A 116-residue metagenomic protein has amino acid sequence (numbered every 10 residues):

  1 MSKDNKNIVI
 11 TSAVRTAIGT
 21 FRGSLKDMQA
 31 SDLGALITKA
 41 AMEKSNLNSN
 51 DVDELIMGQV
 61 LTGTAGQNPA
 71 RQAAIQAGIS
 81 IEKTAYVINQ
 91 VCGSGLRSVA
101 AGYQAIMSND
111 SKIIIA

Functional and structural regions predicted by a protein language model:
M1-K83: Conserved "HGTGT" condensation-loop signature of ketosynthase/thiolase-family condensing enzymes that catalyze
E54-I56, V87, I114: Short, conserved beta-strand segments within well-ordered enzyme catalytic domains that often line or immediately flank
G66, A85-S94: Active-site nucleophile and cofactor-binding loops and adjacent substrate-binding regions of central metabolic enzymes
Q90-A116: Active-site-proximal alpha-helical scaffold in enzymes
